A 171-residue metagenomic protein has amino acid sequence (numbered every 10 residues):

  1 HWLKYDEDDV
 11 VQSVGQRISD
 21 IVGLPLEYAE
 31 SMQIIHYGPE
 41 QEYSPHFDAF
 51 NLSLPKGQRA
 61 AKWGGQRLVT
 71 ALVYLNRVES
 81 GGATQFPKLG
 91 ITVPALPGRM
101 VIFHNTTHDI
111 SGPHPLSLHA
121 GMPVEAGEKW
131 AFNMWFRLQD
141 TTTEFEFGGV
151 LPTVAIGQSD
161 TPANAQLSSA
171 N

Functional and structural regions predicted by a protein language model:
H1-N171: Fe(II)/2-oxoglutarate oxygenase catalytic core
